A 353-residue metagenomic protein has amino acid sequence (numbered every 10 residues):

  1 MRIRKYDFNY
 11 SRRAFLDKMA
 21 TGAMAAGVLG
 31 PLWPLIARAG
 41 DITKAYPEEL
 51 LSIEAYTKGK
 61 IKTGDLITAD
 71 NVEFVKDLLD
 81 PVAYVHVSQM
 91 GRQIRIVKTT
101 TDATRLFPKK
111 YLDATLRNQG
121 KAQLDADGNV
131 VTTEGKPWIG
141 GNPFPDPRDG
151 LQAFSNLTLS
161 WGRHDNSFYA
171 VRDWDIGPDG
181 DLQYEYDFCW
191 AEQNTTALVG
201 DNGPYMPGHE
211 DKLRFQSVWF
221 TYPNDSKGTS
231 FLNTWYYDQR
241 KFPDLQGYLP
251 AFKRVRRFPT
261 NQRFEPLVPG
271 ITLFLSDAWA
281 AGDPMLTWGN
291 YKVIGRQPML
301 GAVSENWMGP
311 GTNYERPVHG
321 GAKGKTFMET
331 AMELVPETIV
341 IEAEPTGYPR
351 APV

Functional and structural regions predicted by a protein language model:
M1-G40: N-terminal secretory signal peptides
G22-L35, S230-D238, P352-V353: Surface-exposed flexible segments
D41-F242: Solvent-exposed N-terminal domain segments of exported/luminal and surface proteins
L112, Q119-G120, C189-H209, S217 (+2 more regions): Extended beta-strand-rich segments in extracellular/periplasmic secretory proteins, especially within noncatalytic
Q123, D175, L245-Y248, A343 (+1 more regions): Hydrophobic beta-strand positions
F220-N224, L249, K253, Q262 (+1 more regions): Short, flexible loop/turn elements at secondary-structure junctions
S226-G228, V255, P352: Short, mixed charged/polar active-site loops that provide acid/base catalysis or chelate metal/phosphate cofactors
L232, Y237-G311: Acidic, serine/threonine- and glycine-rich low-complexity intrinsically disordered segments that serve as flexible
